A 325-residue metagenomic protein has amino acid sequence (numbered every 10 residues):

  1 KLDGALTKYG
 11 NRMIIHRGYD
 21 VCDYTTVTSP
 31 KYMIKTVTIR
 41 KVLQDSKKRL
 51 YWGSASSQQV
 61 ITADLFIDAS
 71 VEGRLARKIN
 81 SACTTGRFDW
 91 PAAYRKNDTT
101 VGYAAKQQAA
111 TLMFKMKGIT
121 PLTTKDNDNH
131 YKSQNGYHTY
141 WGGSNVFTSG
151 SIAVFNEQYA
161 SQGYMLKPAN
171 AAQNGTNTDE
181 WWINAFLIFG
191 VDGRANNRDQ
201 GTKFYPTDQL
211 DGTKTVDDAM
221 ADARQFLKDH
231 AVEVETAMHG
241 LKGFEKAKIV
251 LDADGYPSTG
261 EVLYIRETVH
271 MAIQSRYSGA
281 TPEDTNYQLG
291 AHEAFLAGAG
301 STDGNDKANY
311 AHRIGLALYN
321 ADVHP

Functional and structural regions predicted by a protein language model:
Y9-C22: A conserved beta-strand/loop element that lines the FAD pocket in flavoprotein oxidoreductases
N11, Y32, I61: Structured loop/turn residues at beta-strand edges in well-structured enzyme cores
V27, T36, K41-L65, A69-P325: Flavin (FAD/FMN)-binding glycine-rich loop and adjacent Rossmann-like elements that form
